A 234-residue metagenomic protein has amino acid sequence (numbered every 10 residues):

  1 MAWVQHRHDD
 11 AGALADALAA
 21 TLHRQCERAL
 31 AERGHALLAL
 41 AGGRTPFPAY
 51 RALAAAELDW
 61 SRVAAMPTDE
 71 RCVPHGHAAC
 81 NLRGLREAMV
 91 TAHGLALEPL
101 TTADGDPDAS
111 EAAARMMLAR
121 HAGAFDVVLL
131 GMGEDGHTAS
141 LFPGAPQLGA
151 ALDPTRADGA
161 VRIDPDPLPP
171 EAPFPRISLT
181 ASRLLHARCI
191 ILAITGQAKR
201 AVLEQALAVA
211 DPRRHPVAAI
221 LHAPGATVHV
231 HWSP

Functional and structural regions predicted by a protein language model:
M1-L38: N-terminal glycine-/serine-/threonine-rich phosphate-binding loop
A2, S61-L129: Ligand-binding beta-strand-loop-alpha-helix segment within the catalytic cores of soluble metabolic enzymes
G34-A41, D126-V128: Short glycine-rich phosphate-binding loop at a beta-alpha junction
L40-T45, L130-E134, T195: Glycine-rich beta-strand-to-loop/alpha-helix junction loops that act as flexible
A52-W60, R83-E87, P143-L152, A208: A glycine- and small-aliphatic-rich helix-loop capping segment at beta-alpha/alpha-beta transitions that lines
S61, T68, H75-G76, G123 (+4 more regions): Active-site histidine-anchored catalytic micro-motif
E134-S182: Class I SAM-dependent methyltransferase SAM-binding "motif I" and its flanking Rossmann-like core
L179-S182, H186-P234: ATP/nucleoside-binding phosphotransfer catalytic cores, i.e., glycine-rich phosphate-binding loops
